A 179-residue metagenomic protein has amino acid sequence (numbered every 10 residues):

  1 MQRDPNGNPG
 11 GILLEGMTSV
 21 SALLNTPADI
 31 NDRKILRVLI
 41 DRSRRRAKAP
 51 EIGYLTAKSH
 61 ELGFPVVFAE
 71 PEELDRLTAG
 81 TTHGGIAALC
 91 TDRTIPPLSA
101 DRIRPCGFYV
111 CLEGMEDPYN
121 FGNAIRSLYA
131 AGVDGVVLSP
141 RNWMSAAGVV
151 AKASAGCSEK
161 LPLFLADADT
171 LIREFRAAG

Functional and structural regions predicted by a protein language model:
M1-S99: N-terminal positively charged helical leader segments and presequences
D29-I40, R44-I52, T56-P65, R102-G179: RNA substrate-binding interface of SAM-dependent RNA methyltransferases
